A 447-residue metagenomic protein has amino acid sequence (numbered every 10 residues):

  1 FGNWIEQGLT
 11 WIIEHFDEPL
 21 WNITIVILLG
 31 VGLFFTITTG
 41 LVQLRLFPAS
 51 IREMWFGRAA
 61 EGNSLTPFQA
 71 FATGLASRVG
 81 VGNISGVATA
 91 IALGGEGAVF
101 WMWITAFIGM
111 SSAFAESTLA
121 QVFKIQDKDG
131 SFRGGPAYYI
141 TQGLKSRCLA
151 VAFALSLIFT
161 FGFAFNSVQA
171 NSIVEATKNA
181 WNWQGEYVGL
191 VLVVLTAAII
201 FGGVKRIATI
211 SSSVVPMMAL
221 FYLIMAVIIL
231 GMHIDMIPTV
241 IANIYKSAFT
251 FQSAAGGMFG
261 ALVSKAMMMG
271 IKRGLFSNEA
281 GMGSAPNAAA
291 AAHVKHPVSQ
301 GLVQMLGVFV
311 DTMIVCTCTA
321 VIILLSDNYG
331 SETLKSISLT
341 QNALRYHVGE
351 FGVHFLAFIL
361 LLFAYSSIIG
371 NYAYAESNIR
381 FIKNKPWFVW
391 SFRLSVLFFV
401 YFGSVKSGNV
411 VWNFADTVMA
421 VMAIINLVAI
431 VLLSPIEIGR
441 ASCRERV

Functional and structural regions predicted by a protein language model:
F1-V81, I91-A98, G109, Y401 (+2 more regions): N-terminal alpha-helical transmembrane segments of multi-pass membrane transport and channel/translocase proteins
I25-V31, T66-G74, S146-T160, V188-V191 (+6 more regions): Select transmembrane alpha-helical segments in multipass membrane proteins
I27-V31, F35-I51, N171-T177, Q184 (+3 more regions): Membrane-interface loop-to-helix entry segments
F34-T36, T105-G130, P136-I199, F358-I368 (+1 more regions): Helix-loop-helix module between adjacent transmembrane segments
T38-Q43, G82-V87, E96, F163-V174 (+5 more regions): Transmembrane helix-loop junctions in multi-pass membrane proteins
V42-P67, T89-I91, G95-V99, W103 (+4 more regions): Flexible loop linkers connecting adjacent transmembrane helices in multi-pass alpha-helical membrane transporters
E61-L93, L119-A137, T141, L155-I158 (+1 more regions): Alpha-helical membrane segments and immediately flanking helix-loop junctions that form or couple to the substrate/ion
F114-K124, M225-N243, F251, A255-M258 (+2 more regions): Extracellular/periplasmic helix-exit of transmembrane alpha-helices
